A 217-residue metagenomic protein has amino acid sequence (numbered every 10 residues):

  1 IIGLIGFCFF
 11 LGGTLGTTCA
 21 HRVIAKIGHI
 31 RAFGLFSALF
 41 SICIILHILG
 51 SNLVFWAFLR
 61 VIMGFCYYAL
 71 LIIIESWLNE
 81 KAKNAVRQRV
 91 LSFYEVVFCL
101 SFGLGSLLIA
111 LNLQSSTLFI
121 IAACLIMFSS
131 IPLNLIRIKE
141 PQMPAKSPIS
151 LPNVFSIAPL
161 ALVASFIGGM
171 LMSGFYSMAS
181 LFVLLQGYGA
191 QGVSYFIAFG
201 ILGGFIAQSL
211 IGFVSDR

Functional and structural regions predicted by a protein language model:
I1, S177-G192: Short amphipathic helix-loop junctions that connect adjacent transmembrane helices in Major Facilitator Superfamily/SLC
I1, V61, F155-G174: Pair of pore-lining "gating" transmembrane helices in MFS-fold secondary transporters
G16-G28, L113, Q208-R217: Helix-to-loop junctions at the C-terminal end of transmembrane segments in multipass secondary transporters
G28, L49-S51: Helix-breaking motifs and short loop linkers at transmembrane-helix boundaries and internal kinks in secondary membrane
R31-I45: Structural signature of the two symmetry-related core transmembrane helices
V54-I62: Paired small-residue
A69-A82: Intracellular juxtamembrane helix-capping segments at the cytosolic ends of symmetry-related transmembrane helices
A110, A123-M143: C-terminal membrane-cytosol helix-exit motif in multi-pass small-molecule transporters
